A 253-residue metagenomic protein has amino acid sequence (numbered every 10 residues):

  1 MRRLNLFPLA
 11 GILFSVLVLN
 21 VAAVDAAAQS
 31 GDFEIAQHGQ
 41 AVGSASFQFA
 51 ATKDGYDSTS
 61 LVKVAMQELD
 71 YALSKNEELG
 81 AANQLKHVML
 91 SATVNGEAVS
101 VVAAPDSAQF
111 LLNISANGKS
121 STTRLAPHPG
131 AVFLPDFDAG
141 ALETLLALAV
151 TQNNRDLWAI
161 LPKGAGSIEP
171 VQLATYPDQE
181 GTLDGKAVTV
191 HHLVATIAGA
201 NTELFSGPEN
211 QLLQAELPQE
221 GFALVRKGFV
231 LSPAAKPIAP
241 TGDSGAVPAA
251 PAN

Functional and structural regions predicted by a protein language model:
M1-L6: Positively charged n-region of N-terminal signal peptides that target proteins for export
P8-N20: Bacterial N-terminal signal peptides
A10, A141-E143: N-terminal compositionally biased or targeting/leader segments
V24-S107, L111-A116, T144-N253: Acidic, serine/threonine-rich low-complexity disordered tracts
I114-G140: Acidic/charged, solvent-exposed loop-and-adjacent secondary-structure segments enriched in E/D, K/R, S/T, and G/P
